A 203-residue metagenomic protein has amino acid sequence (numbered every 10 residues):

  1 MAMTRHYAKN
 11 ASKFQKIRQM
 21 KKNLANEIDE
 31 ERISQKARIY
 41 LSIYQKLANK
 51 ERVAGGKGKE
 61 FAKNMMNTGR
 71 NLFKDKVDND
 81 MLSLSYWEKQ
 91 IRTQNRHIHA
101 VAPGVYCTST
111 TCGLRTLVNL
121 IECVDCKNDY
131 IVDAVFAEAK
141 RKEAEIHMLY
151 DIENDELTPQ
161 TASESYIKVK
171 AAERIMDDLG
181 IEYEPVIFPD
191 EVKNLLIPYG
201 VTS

Functional and structural regions predicted by a protein language model:
A2-S203: Acidic, low-complexity interaction regions
